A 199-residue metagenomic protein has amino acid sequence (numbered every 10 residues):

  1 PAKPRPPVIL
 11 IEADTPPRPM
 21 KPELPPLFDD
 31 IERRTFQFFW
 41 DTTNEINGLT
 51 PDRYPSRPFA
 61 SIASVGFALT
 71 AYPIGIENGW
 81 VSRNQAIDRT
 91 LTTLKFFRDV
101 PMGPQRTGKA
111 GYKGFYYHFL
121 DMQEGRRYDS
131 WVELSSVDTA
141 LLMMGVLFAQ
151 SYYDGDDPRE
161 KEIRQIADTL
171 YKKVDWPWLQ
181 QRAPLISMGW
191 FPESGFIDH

Functional and structural regions predicted by a protein language model:
A2, V8-A60, M102-F115: Low-complexity, Ser/Thr/Pro/Gly-enriched N-terminal "stalk/linker" regions
D14-P25, F67-V81, F96-D99, L141-D156: Well-ordered alpha-helical scaffold segments within catalytic/enzyme domains
P25-L27, R106, A110-T139, G155-H199: Extended ligand-binding clefts on enzyme/binding-domain cores
I31, S56-T70, L134-M144, D198-H199: Aromatic- and histidine-enriched alpha-helix N-cap/loop-to-helix transition segments that scaffold the rims
I31-N47, R89-T107, Q165-L185: Long, well-ordered core segments of solenoidal/helical folds
N44, Y54-P55, M102, D121 (+4 more regions): An acidic- and aromatic-residue-enriched active-site/binding cleft used to recognize and process polar
N47-D52, W80-A86, D156-I163: Surface-exposed patches in mature extracellular/periplasmic domains of secreted proteins
F59-G66, T70-V132: Membrane helical hairpin/interfacial module
